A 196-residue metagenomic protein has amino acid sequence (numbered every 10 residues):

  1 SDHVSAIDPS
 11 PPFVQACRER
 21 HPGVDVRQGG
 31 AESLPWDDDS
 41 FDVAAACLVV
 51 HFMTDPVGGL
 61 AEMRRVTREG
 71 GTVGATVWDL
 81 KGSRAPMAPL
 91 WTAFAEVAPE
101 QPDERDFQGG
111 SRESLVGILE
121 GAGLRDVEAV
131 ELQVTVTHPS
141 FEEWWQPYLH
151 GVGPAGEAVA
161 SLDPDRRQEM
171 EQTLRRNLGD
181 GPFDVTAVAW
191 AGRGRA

Functional and structural regions predicted by a protein language model:
S1-D37, V43, V57-G58: Class I SAM-dependent methyltransferase SAM/SAH-binding core
P11-D25, W91, A95, V116 (+2 more regions): Class I S-adenosyl-L-methionine
R18, T54, R68, L124 (+1 more regions): Short conserved AdoMet
S40-L48, G74, A189-G192: Short SAM/SAH-binding signature in class I
D42-V57, D79-K81: A short SAM/SAH-binding and catalytic strip from SAM-dependent methyltransferases
V57-G58, R64, R68-P139, A155-V159: Conserved catalytic/acceptor-binding region of the Class I
D106-A196: Conserved Class I S-adenosyl-L-methionine
